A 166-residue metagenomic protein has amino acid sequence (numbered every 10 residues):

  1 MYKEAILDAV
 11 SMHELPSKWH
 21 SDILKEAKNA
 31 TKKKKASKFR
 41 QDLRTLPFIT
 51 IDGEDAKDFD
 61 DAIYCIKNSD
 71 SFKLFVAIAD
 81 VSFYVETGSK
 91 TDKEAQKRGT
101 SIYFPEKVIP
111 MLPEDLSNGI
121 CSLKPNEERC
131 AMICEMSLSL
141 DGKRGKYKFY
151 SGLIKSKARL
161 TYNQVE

Functional and structural regions predicted by a protein language model:
M1-F75, S82-E127, R159, Q164: Charge-lined substrate channels and their catalytic hotspots, especially those that engage the 3′ end of RNA
D52-E54, A77-A79, S137-S139, G152: Structured loops at beta-to-helix junctions and adjacent beta-edge loops in soluble globular domains
R129-E166: Polynucleotide-recognition surfaces of large bacterial nucleic-acid defense/processing enzymes
